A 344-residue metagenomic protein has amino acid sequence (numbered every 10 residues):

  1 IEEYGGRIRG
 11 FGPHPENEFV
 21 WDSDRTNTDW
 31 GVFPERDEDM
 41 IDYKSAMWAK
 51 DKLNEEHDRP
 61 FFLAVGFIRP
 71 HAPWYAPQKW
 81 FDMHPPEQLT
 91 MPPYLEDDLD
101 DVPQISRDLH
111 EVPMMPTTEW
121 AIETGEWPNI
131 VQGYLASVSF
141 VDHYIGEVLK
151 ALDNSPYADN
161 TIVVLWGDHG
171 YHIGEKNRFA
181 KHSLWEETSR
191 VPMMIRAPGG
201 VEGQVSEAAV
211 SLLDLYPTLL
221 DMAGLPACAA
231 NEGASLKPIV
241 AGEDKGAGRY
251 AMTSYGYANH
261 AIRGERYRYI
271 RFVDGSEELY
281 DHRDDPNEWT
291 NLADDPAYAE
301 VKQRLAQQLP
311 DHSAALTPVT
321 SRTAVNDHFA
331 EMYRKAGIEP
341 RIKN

Functional and structural regions predicted by a protein language model:
I1-Q78, M115-T124: Formylglycine-dependent
G31-P34, E38-K50, F61, P73 (+6 more regions): Polar, surface-exposed loop/tail segments that function as active-site lids or cofactor/substrate-recognition elements
M40-N54, T118-T161, M222: A long, amphipathic alpha-helix that forms part of the scaffold/cap immediately adjacent to metal-dependent active
P60-F61, R69-A76, H172-E175, F179-H182 (+3 more regions): Short catalytic/ligand-binding loop motif for oxyanion handling, primarily in non-cytosolic enzymes, centered on
P73-A76, K150-Q204, S211: Histidine-centered active-site microenvironments of extracellular/periplasmic hydrolases and transferases
D100-D101, P128-S139, S183-V191, G200-P217 (+3 more regions): A short beta-strand-to-alpha-helix junction
E111-N129, S137, L292-N344: Long, internal low-complexity/basic segments
E186-E187, A251-D294, F329-N344: C-terminal, low-complexity/hydrophilic appendages and adjacent surface loops of extracellular/periplasmic anionic
